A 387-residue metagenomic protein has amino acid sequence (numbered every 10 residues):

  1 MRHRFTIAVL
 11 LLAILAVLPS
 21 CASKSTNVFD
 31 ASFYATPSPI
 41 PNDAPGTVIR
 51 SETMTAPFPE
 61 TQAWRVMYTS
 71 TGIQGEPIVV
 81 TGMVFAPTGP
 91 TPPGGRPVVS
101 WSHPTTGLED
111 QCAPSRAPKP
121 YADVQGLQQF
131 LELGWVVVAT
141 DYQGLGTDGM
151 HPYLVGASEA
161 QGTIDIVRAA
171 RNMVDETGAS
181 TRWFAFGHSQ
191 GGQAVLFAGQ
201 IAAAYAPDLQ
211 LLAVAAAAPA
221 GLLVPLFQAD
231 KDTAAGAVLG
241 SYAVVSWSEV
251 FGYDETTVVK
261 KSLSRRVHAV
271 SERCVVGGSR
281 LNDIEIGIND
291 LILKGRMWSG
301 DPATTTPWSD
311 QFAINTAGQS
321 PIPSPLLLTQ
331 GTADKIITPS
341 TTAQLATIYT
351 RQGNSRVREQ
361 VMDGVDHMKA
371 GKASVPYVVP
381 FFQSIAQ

Functional and structural regions predicted by a protein language model:
C21-T91, T350: Catalytic-loop region of hydrolases
I73-T81, F85-E132: Short, surface-exposed "cap/lid" segments of acyl-processing enzymes
G82, S324-L326, T338-I348: Short alpha-helix in the alpha/beta-hydrolase fold that links the catalytic acid
Y153-V174: Alpha/beta-hydrolase active-site loop
R168-L239: Primarily recognizes the serine-hydrolase "nucleophile elbow" in alpha/beta-hydrolase and SGNH/GDSL folds
A217-Q319: Accessory cap/linker subdomain of secreted extracellular hydrolases
G300-T304, S309-Q311, I336, A343-Q387: C-terminal catalytic histidine-bearing segment of alpha/beta-hydrolase fold enzymes
I322, L327-D334: Short beta-strand/loop motif that positions the catalytic acidic residue of the alpha/beta-hydrolase fold
